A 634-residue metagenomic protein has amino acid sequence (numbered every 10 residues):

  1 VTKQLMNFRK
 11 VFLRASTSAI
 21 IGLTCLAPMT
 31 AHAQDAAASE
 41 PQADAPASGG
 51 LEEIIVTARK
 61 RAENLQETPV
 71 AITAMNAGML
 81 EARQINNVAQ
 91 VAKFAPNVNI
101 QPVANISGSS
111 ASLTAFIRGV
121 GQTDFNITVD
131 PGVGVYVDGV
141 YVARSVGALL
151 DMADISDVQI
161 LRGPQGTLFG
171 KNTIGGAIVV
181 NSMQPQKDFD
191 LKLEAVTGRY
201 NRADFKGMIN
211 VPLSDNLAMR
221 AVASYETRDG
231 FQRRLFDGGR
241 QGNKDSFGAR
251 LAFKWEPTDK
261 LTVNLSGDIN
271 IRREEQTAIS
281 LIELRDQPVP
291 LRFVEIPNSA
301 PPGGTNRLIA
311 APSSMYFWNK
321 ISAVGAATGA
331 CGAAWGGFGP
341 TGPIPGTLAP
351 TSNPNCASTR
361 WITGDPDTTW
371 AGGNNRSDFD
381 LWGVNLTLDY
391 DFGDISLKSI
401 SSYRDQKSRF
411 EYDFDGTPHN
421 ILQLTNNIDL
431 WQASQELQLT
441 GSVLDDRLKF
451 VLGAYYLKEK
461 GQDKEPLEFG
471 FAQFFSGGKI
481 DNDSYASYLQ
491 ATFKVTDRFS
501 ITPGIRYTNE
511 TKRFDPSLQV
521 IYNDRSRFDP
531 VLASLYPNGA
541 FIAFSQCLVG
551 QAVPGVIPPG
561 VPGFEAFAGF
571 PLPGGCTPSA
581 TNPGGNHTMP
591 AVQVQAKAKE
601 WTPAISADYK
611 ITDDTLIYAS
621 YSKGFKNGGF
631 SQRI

Functional and structural regions predicted by a protein language model:
V1-A95, D259, V384: N-terminal Sec signal peptide and the immediately downstream disordered periplasmic leader that contains the TonB box
G50-D188: Acidic, small-polar-rich N-terminal luminal/periplasmic segments of exported/outer-membrane proteins
G132, R144, A153-S156, T167-A249 (+5 more regions): Outer-membrane beta-barrel translocator/receptor signature
V179, K187-D188, V196, P212-A310 (+4 more regions): Periplasmic-side early beta-strands and strand-to-turn transitions of outer-membrane beta-barrels
D190-A195, R234-G239, W370-N374, N420-N426 (+5 more regions): Extracellular loop and loop/strand-boundary signature of outer-membrane beta-barrel proteins
L193-T197, A221-T227, L265-I269, S401-Y403 (+3 more regions): Transmembrane beta-barrel strands of outer-membrane/channel proteins
K254-E256, Y455-L457, N482-I634: Structural signature of Gram-negative outer-membrane beta-barrels, strongest in the C-terminal barrel of TonB-dependent
V263, N270-P354, D515-A568: A surface-exposed, glycine/aromatic-enriched loop/edge motif typical of exported proteins
